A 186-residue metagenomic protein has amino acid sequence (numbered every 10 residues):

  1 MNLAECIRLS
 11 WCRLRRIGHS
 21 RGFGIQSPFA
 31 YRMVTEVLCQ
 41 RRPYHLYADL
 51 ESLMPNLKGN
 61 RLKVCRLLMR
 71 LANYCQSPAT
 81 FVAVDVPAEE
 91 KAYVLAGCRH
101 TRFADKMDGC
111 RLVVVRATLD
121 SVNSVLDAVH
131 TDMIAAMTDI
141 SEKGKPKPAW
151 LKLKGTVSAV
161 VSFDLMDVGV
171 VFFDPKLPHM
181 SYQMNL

Functional and structural regions predicted by a protein language model:
M1-T131, S141-L186: A short alpha-helical cap/connector motif
